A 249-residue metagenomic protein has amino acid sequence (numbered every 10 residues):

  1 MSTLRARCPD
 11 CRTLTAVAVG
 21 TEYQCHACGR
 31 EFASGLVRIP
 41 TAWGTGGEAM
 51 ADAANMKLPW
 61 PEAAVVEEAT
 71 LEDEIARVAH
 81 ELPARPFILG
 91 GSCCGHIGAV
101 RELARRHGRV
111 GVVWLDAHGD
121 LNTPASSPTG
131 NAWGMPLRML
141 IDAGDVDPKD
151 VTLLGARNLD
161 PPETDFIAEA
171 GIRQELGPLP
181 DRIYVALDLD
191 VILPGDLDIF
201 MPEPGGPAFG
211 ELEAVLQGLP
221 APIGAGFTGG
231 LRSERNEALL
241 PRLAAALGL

Functional and structural regions predicted by a protein language model:
S2-L249: Conserved alpha-helical scaffold segments that buttress catalytic/binding sites
